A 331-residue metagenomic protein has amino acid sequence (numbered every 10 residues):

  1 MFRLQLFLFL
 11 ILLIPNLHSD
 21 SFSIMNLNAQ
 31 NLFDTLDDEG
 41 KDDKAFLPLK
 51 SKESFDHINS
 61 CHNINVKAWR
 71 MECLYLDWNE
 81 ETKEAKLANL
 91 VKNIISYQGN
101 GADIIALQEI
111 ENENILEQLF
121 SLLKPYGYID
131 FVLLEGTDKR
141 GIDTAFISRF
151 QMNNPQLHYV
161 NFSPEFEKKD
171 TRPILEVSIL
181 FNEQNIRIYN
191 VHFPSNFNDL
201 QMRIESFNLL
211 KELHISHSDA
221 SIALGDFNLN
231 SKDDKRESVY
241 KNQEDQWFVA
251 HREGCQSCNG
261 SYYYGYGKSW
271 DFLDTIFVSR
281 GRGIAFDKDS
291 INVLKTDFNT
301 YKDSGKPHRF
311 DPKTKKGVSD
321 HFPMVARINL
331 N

Functional and structural regions predicted by a protein language model:
M1-S19: Classical Sec-dependent N-terminal signal peptides that target proteins to the secretory pathway
L17-L122, G136, F310, N331: N-terminal, active-site-proximal structural segment of metallo-dependent hydrolase catalytic domains
S23, E212-I222, L229-N331: Metal-dependent phosphoester-hydrolase catalytic domains
I24-A29, C73-N79, K83, L90 (+7 more regions): Active-site beta-strand/loop signature of hydrolases that rely on acidic residues for catalysis
A29-F33, I110-N114, G136-R140, Q151-N153 (+5 more regions): Solvent-exposed loop/turn segments at secondary-structure junctions within structured extracellular/periplasmic domains
K41-D43, I105, F131-L133, S163-P164 (+1 more regions): Extracytoplasmic, non-cytosolic globular domains
C73-K83, G101-L107, L133-L134, S163-E165 (+4 more regions): Second-shell loop/turn segments in exported
I104-A106, I110-N185: Structured beta-strand-rich core segments of catalytic domains in phosphoester-bond hydrolases
